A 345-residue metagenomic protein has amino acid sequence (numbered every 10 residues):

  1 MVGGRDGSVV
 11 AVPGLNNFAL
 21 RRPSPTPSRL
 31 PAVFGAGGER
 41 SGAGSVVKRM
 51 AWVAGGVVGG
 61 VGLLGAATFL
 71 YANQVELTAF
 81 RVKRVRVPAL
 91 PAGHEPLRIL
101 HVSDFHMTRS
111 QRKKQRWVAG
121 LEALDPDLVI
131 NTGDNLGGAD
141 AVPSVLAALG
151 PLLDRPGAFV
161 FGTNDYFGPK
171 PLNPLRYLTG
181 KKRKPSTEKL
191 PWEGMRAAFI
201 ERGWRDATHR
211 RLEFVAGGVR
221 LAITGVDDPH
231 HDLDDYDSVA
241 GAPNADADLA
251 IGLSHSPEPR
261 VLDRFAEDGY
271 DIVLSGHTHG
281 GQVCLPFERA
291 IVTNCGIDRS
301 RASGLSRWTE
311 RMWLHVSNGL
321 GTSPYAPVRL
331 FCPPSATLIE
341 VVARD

Functional and structural regions predicted by a protein language model:
A11-P27, P31-G93: N-terminal membrane-anchoring alpha-helices
N17, K113-V215: Core catalytic region of metal-dependent phosphoesterases/phosphodiesterases, especially metallo-beta-lactamase-like
L64-A148: N-terminal active-site segment of His-dependent metallophosphoesterases
P88-L100, W204-R205, R211-I223, A245-A247 (+2 more regions): Beta-strand-turn-beta hairpins that frame and shape the catalytic cleft of phosphate-ester-processing enzymes
P96-H106, R220-P229, I251-H255, W313-G319: Active-site-proximal beta-strand elements of phosphoester/diester hydrolases
H101-S103, L128-D134, P156-T163, A207-H209 (+3 more regions): Active-site neighborhood of phospho(di)ester-bond hydrolases with catalytic His/Asp-centered motifs
L172-W204, T208-R210, A216-D263, A326-R329: Binuclear metal-dependent hydrolase catalytic cores centered on His/Asp/Glu-rich metal-binding motifs
P257-T337: Conserved beta-sheet core of the metallophosphoesterase superfamily
